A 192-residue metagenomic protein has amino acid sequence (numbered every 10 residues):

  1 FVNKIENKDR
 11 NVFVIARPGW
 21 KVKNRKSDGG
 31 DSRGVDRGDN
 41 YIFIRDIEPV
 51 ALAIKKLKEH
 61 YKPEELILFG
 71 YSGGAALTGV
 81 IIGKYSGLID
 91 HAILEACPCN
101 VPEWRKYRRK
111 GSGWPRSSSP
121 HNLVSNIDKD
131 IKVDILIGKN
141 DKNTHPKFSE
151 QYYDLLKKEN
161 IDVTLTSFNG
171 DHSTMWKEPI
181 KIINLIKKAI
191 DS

Functional and structural regions predicted by a protein language model:
F1-D36, N40: Active-site machinery of serine-nucleophile hydrolases
G30-H60: Alpha/beta-hydrolase active-site loop
Y61-S72: Alpha/beta-hydrolase fold nucleophile elbow
G70-V80: Glycine-rich nucleophile elbow surrounding the catalytic serine of serine-hydrolase chemistry
V80-D90: Conserved hydrolase catalytic core segment
I93-P102: Active-site nucleophile loop of the alpha/beta-hydrolase fold
V101-E159: The feature captures the conserved acid-bearing segment of alpha/beta-hydrolase catalytic domains
K147-Y153, K157-S192: C-terminal catalytic histidine-bearing segment of alpha/beta-hydrolase fold enzymes
